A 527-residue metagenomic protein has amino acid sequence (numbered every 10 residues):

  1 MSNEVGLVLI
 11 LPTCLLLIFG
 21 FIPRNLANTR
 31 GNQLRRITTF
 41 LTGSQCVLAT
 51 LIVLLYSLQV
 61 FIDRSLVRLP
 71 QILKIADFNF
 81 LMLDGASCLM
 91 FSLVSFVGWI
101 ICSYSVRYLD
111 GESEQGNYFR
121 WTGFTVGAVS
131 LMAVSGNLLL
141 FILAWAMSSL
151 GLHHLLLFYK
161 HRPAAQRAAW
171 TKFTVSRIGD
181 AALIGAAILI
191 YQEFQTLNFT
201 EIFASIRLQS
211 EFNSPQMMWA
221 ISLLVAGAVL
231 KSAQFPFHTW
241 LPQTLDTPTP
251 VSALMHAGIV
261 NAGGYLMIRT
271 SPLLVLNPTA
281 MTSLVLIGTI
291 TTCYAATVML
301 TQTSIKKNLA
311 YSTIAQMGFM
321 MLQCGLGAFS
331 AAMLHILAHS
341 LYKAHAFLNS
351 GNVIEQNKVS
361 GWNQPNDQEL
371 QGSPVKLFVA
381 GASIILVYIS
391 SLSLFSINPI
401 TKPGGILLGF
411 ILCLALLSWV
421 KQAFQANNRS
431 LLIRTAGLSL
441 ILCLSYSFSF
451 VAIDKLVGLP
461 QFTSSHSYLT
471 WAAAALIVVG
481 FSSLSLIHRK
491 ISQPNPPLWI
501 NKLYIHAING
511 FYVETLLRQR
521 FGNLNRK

Functional and structural regions predicted by a protein language model:
M1-L7, I18-R120, T200-F203: Transmembrane helix-loop-helix hairpins at membrane boundaries of multipass inner-membrane proteins
V5-C14, D84-S95, L140-G151, P215-A228 (+3 more regions): Structural signature of hydrophobic alpha-helical transmembrane segments
L16, L26-Q33, Q425-V451, P460-K527: Membrane-interface and transmembrane segments of multi-pass membrane proteins
F19-G31, W99-G111, H154-A164, S232-L245 (+3 more regions): C-terminal ends of transmembrane helices
N28-L48, D110-F124, G136-I142, K160-A182 (+5 more regions): Membrane-interfacial loop-to-helix junctions in multi-pass inner-membrane proteins
S57-F80, M147, A181-F237, M267 (+7 more regions): Juxtamembrane/interfacial segments at transmembrane-helix boundaries in multi-pass membrane proteins
W121-F124, A128-I206, M317-V359: Alpha-helical multi-pass transmembrane bundles of energy-transducing inner-membrane proteins
V260, G288, S373-I389, L407-S418 (+2 more regions): Hydrophobic membrane-spanning alpha-helices of multi-pass integral membrane proteins
